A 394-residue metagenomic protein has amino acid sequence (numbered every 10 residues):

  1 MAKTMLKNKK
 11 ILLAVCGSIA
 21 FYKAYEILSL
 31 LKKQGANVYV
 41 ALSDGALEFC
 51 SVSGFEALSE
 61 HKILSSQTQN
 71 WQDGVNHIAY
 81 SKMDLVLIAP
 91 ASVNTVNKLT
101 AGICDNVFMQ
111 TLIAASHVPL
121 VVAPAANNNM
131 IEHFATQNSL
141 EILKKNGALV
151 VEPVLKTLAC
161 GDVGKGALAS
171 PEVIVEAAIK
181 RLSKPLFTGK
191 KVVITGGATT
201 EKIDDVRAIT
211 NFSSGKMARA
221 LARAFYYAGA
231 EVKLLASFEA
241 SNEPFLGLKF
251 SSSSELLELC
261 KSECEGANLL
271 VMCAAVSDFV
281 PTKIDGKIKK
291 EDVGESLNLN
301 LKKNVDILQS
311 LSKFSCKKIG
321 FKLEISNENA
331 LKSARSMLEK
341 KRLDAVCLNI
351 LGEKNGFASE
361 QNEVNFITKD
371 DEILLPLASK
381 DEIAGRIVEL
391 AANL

Functional and structural regions predicted by a protein language model:
M1-V122, A126-L394: A cross-family phosphate/adenosyl-ligand binding-site feature
